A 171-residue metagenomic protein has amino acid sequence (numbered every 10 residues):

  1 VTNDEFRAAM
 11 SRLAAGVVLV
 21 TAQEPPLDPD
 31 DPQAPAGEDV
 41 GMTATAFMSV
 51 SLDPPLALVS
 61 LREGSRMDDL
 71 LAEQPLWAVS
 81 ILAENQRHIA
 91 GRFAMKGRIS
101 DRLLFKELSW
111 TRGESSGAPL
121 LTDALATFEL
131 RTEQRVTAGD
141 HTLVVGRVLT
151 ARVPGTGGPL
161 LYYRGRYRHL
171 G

Functional and structural regions predicted by a protein language model:
V1-G171: Basic, polyanion-binding surface patches
